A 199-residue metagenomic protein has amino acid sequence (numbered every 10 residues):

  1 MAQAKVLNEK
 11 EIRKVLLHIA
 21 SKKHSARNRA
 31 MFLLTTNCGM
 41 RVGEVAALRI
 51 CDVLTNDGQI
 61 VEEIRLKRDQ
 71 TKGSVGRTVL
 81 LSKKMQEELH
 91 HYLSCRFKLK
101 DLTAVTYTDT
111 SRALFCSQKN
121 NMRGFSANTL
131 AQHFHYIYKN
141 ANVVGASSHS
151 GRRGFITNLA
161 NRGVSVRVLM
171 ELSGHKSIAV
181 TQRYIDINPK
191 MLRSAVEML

Functional and structural regions predicted by a protein language model:
M1-R13, S74-S82: DNA breakage-rejoining catalytic core of tyrosine-based enzymes
E9-C38, V42: Basic, Lys/Arg- and aromatic-enriched nucleic-acid-binding interface segment
M31, V42, R153, V166 (+1 more regions): Helix-turn-helix DNA-binding elements, focusing on the entry/boundary residues of the two helices that contact DNA
E44-A46, A146, I156, V164-G174: Active-site-proximal segment of tyrosine recombinases
A47-G76, L80-K83: Conserved tyrosine-mediated DNA breakage-rejoining catalytic core shared by Y-recombinases
A47-V53, M170-K176, I185: A short, basic/aromatic helix-end/turn motif that makes direct DNA contacts
Q70, S173-M198: Catalytic-site neighborhood detector that most strongly recognizes the C-terminal catalytic loop/helix of tyrosine
Q70-H91, T110-H135: C-terminal catalytic core of Y-nucleophile DNA break-rejoin enzymes
